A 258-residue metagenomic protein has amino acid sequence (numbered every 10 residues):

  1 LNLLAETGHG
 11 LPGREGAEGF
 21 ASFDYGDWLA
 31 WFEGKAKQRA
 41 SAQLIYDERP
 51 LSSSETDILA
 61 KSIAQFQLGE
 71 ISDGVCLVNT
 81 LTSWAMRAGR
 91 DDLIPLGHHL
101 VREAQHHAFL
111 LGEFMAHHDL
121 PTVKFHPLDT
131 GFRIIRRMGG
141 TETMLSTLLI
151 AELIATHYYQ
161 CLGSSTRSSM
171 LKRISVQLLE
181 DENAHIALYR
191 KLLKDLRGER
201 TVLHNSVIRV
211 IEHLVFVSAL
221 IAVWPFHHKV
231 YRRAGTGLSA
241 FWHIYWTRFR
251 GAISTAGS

Functional and structural regions predicted by a protein language model:
L1-S258: Non-heme di-metal
